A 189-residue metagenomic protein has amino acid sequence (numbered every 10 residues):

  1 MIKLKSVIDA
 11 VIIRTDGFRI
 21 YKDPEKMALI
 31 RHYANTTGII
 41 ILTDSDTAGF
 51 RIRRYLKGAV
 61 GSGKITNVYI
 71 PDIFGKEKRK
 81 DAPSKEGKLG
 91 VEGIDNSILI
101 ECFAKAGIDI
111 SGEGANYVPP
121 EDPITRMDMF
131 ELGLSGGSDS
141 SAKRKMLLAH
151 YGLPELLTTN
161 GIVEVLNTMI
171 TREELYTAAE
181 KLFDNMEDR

Functional and structural regions predicted by a protein language model:
M1, A48, I70-F74: Conserved structured catalytic cores and adjacent interaction surfaces of nucleotide-binding/hydrolyzing enzymes
M1-I2, S6-T36: Acidic, glycine-rich catalytic loops of TOPRIM or P-loop NTPase phosphate-binding modules used across DNA replication
V11-R14, I39-L42, T66-N67: Short hydrophobic alpha-helical runs that function as membrane-insertion/retention elements
D23, A48-R51: Short glycine/serine/threonine-rich phosphate/pyrophosphate-binding segments that cradle anionic phosphate groups
A34-A48: Acidic beta-strand-to-loop metal/phosphate-binding motif
F50-A59: Short Gly/Thr/Asp-enriched flexible loops that form oxyanion-binding sites at enzyme active sites
I70-L132: Activity-critical C-terminal alpha-helical subdomain
E101, E113-R189: C-terminal, charge/polar-rich interaction regions
